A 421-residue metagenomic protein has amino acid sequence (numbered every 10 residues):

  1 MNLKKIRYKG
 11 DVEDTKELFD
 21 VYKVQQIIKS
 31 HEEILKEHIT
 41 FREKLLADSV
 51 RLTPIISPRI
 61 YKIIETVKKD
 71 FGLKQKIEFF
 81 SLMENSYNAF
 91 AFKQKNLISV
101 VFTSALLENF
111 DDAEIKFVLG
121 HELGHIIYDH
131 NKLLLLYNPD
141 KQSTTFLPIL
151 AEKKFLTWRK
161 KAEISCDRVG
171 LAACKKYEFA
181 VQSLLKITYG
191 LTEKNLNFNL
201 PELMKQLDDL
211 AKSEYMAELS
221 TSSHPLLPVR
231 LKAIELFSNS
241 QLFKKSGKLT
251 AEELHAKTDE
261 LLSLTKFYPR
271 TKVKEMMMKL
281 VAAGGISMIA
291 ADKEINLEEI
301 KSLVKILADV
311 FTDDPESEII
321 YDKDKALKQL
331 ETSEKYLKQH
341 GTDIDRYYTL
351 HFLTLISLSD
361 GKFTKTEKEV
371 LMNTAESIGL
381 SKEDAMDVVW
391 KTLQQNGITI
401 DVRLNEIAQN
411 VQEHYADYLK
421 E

Functional and structural regions predicted by a protein language model:
M1-K74: A metal-dependent hydrolase signature that marks the N-terminal structural subdomain at the beginning of catalytic folds
D48, I55-R59, V67, F71-L73 (+1 more regions): Short helix/loop segments within enzyme catalytic domains that coordinate or immediately flank catalytic cofactors
L52-I55, V101-F117, T157-K160, H340-G341 (+1 more regions): Short pre-active-site segment immediately N-terminal to the catalytic Zn-binding motif
K68-K76, N85-D112, D129: Active-site scaffold of zinc-dependent metalloenzymes
E78, K132-Y137, K176-K186, I319 (+1 more regions): Acidic/histidine metal-binding catalytic segments
L97-I98, D140-I149: Short, conserved phosphate-binding/catalytic loop or strand-edge motifs used in phosphoryl-/nucleotidyl-transfer
E108, A113, E122-P139: Catalytic Zn2+-binding segment of zinc metalloproteases
A151, F155, L185-S220, A233-E421: Small-residue-enriched hydrophobic alpha-helices in membranes
